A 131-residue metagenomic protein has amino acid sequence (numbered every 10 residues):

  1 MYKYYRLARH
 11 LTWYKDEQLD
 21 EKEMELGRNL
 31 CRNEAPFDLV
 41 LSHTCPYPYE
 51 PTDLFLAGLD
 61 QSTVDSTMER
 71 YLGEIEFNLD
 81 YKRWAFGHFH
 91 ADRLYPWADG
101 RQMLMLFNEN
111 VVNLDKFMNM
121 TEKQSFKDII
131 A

Functional and structural regions predicted by a protein language model:
M1-S66: Active-site-proximal loop/helix segment associated with metal-binding centers of metalloenzymes
K3-Y4, P46-P51, I75, Y81-P96: Active-site environment of divalent metal-dependent phosphoester hydrolases
A35, L79-D80: Alpha-helical hydrophobic/aromatic positions enriched in membrane-embedded helices and signal peptides
L39-H43, A85-F86, M105-L106: A structural signal for short, well-ordered beta-strand segments and their strand-loop junctions that often border
S62-T63, G73-N78, F89-A131: Binuclear metal-dependent phosphoesterase catalytic core
